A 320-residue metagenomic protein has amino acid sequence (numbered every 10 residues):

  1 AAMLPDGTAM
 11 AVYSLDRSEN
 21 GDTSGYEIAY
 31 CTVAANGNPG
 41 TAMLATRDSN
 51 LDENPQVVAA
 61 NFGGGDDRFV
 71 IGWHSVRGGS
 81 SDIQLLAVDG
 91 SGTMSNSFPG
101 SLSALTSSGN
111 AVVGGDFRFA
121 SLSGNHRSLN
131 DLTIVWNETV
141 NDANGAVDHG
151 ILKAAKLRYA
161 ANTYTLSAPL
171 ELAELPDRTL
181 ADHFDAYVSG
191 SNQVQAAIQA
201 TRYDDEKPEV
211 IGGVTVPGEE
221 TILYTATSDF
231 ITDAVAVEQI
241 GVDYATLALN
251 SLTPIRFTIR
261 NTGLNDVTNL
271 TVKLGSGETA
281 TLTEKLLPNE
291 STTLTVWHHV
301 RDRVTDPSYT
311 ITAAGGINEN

Functional and structural regions predicted by a protein language model:
A1-D233: Extracellular, repeat-based ectodomains that mediate carbohydrate processing or recognition
G40, S95, L252, L264-N269: Short acidic/proline- and small/hydrophobic-mixed sequence motifs that coincide with surface turns and coil-to-beta
D67, S81, N192, T253 (+2 more regions): Exposed beta-strand face motif in extracellular beta-rich ectodomains
T232-G241: Proline-enriched interdomain boundary motifs that mark the N-terminal boundary and often initiate the first structured
D243-S251: Short, solvent-exposed loop/linker segments at the N-terminal edge of repeated beta-sheet extracellular domains
I259-G263: Asparagine-centered strand-capping/turn motif at beta-strand->loop junctions
G277-R303: Intrinsically disordered, low-complexity Pro/Gly/Ser/Thr-rich segments with frequent PxxP/GP/PP motifs and embedded
V300-N320: Terminal connector regions
